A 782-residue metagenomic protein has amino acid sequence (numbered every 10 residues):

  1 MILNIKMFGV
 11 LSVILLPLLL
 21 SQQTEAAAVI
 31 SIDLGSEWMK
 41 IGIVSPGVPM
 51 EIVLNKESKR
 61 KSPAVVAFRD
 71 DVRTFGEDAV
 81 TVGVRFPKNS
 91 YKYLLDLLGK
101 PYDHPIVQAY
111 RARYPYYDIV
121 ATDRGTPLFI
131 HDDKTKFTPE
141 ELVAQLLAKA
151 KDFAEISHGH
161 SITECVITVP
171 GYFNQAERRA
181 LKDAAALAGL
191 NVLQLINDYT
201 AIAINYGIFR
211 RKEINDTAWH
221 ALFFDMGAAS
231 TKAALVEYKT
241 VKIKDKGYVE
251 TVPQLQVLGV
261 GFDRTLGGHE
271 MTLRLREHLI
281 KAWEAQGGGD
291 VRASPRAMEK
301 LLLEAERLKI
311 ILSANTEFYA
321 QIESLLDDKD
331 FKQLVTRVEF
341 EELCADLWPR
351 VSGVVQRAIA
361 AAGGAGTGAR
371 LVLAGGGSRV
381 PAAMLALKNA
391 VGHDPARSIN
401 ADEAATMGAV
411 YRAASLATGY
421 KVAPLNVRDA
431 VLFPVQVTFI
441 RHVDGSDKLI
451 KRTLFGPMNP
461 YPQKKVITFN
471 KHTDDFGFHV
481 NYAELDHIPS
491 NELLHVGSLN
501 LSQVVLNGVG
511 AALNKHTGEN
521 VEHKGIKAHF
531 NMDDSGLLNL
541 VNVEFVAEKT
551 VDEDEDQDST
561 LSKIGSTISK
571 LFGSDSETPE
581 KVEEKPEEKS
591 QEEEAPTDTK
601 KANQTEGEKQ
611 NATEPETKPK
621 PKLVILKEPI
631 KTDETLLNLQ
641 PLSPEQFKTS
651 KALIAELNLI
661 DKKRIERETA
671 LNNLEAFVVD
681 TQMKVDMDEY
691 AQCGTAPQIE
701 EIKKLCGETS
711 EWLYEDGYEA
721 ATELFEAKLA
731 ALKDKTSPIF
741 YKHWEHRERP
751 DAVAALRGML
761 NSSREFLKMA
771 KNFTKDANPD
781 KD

Functional and structural regions predicted by a protein language model:
M1-L3: N-terminal secretory signal peptides that target proteins for export/translocation
I5-A26: Cleavable N-terminal signal peptides of Sec/SRP-targeted secreted and luminal proteins
S21-A109, K136, Q145, D152-D782: Oxyanion-binding/catalytic loops of NTP- or PPi-dependent enzymes
F75, T126-H131: Generic recognition of long tandem-repeat/solenoid scaffolds
P105-T126, E164: Signature of the cytosolic headpiece of P-type E1-E2 ATPases
Y117, F129, I322-S324: Helicase-core coupling region on the C-terminal RecA-like lobe
T138-E140: Hydrophobic alpha-helical hairpins/lids featuring a short glycine-rich hinge
